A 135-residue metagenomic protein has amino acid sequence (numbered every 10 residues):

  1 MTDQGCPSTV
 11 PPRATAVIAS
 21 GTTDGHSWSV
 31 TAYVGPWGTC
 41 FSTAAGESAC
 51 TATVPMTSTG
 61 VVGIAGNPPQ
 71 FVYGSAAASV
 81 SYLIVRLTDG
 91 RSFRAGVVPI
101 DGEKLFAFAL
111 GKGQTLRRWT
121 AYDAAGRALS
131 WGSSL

Functional and structural regions predicted by a protein language model:
M1-T57, W131-L135: Extracytoplasmic low-complexity, Pro/Thr/Ser/Ala/Gly-rich segments that lie immediately after a secretion/anchoring
T9-V10, G63, L87: A short linear-motif detector with a strong N-terminal bias
T22-D24, A32-G46, G66-N67, A76-A78 (+3 more regions): Short, flexible beta-strand-to-coil junctions
S27-S29, Q70-V72, K104: Short beta-strand micro-motifs in enzyme catalytic cores
A49-Y73: Extracellular ectodomain segments of secreted/surface proteins
N67-P69, S79-L135: Ser/Thr-rich low-complexity repeats and stalk/linker segments
